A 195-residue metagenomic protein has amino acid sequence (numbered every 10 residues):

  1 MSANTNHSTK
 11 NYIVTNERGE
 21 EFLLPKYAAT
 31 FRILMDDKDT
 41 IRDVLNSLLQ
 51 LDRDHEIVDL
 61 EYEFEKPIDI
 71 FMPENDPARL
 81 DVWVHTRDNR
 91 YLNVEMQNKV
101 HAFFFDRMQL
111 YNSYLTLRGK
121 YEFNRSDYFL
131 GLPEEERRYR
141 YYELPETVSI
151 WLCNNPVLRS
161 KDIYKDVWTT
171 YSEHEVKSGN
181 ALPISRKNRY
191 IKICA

Functional and structural regions predicted by a protein language model:
M1-A195: Elongated, amphipathic alpha-helical interaction scaffolds
